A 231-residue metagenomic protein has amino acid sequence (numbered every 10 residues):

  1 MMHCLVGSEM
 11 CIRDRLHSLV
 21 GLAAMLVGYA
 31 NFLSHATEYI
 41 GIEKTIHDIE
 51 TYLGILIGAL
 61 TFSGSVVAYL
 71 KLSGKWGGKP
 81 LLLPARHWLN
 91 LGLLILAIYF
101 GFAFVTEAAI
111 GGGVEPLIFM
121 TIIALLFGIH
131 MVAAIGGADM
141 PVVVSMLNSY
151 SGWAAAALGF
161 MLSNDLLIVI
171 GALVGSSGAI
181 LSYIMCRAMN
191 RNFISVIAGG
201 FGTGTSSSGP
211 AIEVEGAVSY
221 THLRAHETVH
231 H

Functional and structural regions predicted by a protein language model:
M1-G7, I12, H222-A225, V229-H231: Single conserved hydrophobic/aromatic residue that forms the stacking wall/gate of nucleotide- or nucleobase-binding
S8-E9, S65-P80, F127-G137, S182: C-terminal ends of transmembrane helices
S8-E9, V27-G41, A108: Transmembrane alpha-helix boundary signature
E9, R13-V20, P80-L89, V142-L147: Cytoplasmic-side transmembrane-helix entry/capping segments in multi-pass membrane proteins
M10-C11, W153, L167-I168, I180: Active-site loops and adjacent core secondary-structure elements that bind or stabilize anionic groups
L22, A59-L70, L125-I129, W153 (+2 more regions): Transmembrane alpha-helical segments of multi-pass membrane transport proteins and ion-pumping complexes
H47-A59, G171, G175: Alpha-helical transmembrane segments
L173-Y220: Membrane-interfacial segments at transmembrane helix termini in multi-pass membrane proteins
